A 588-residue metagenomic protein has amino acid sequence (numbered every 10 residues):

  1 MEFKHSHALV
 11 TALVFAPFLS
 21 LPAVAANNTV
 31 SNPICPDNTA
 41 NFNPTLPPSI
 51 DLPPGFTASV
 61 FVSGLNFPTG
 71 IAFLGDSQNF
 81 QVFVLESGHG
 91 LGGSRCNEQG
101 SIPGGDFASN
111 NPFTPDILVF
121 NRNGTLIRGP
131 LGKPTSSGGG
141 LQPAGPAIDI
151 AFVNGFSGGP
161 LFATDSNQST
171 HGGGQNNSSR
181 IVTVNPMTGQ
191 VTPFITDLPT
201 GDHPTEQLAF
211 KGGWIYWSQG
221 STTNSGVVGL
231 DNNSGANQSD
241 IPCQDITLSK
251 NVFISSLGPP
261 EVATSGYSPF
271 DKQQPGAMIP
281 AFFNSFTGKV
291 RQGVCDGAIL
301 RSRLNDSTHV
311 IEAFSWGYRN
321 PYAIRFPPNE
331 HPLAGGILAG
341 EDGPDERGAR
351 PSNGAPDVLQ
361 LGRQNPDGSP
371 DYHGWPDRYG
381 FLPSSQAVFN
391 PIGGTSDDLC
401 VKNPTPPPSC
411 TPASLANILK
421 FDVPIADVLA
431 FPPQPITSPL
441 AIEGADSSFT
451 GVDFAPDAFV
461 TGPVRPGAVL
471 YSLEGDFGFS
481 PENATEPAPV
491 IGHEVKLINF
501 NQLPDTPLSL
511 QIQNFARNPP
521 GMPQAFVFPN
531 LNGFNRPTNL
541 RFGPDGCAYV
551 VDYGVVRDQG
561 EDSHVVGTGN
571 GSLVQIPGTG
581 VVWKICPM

Functional and structural regions predicted by a protein language model:
N27-D51, L91-R95, Q99, G105-F107 (+4 more regions): Beta-propeller domain segments
V60-N66, P130-P143, I195-T200, E312-G317 (+3 more regions): Surface loop/turn motifs at the tips and blade-to-blade linkers of beta-strand repeat domains
P68, G145-A147, H203-T205, Y318-P321 (+2 more regions): Conserved positions at the start
T69, R95-G155, L161: Blade-loop segments of beta-propeller domains
I71, I150, L208, P321-I324 (+2 more regions): Hydrophobic core register within WD40 beta-propeller blades
L74-N79, F152-G158, F210-G212, R325-A334 (+2 more regions): Residue-level detector of Asp-centered blade-edge/turn motifs that repeat once per structural unit in beta-propeller
F83-E86, F162-D165, W217-S218, L338-E341 (+2 more regions): Residue position within the beta-strands of beta-propeller blades
K133-V153, T164-T170, G174-K211, T223 (+1 more regions): Asp-box/WD-like beta-propeller blade repeats and closely related beta-sheet repeat scaffolds
